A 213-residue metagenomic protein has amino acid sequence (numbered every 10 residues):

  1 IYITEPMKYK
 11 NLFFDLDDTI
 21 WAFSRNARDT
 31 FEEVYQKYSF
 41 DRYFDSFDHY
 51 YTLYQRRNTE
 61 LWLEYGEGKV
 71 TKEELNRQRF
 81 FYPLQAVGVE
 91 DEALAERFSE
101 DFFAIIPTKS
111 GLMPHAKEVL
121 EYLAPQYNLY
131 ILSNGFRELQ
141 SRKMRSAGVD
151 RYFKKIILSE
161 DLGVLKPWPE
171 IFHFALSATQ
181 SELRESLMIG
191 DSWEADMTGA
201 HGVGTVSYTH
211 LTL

Functional and structural regions predicted by a protein language model:
I1-P6: Short, Lys/Arg-enriched N-terminal segments with co-localized hydrophobic residues within the first ~10-30 amino acids
K8-P114: N-terminal helical cap/lid subdomain that shapes the substrate entry/recognition surface in HAD-like hydrolases
S46, E92-A93, R151-K155, L183-S186: Short acidic capping loops at alpha-helix termini that bridge into adjacent secondary structure
R97-G111, A116-A147, F153, I157-S159 (+1 more regions): Substrate-recognition element of Asp-dependent hydrolases with the DxDx(T/V) motif
K166-M197: Conserved Lys-Pro-Asp/Glu-containing loop-to-beta segment of HAD-superfamily phosphomonoesterases, centered on
T209-L213: Conserved small/polar residues in nucleotide/adenosyl-binding loops
